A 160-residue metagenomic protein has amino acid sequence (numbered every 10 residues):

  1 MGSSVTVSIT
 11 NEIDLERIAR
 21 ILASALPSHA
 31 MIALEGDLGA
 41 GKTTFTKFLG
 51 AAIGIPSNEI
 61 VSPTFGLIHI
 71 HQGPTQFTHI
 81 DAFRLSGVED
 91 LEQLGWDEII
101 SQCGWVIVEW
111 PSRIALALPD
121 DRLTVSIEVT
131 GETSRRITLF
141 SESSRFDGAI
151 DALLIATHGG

Functional and structural regions predicted by a protein language model:
G2-I21: N-terminal pre-Walker A segment at the start of P-loop NTPase domains
S3-V5, L91, D97-G160: Short phosphate-coordinating micro-motif centered on Lys-Gly-acidic
L22-H29: Phosphate-binding P-loop
I32-L34: Hydrophobic anchor at the beta1->P-loop junction of P-loop NTPases
D37: P-loop (Walker A) phosphate-binding loop of NTP-binding proteins
K42: Conserved lysine of the Walker
I55-H71: Short beta-strand-centered segment that lines the nucleotide-binding/catalytic pocket of NTP-utilizing
